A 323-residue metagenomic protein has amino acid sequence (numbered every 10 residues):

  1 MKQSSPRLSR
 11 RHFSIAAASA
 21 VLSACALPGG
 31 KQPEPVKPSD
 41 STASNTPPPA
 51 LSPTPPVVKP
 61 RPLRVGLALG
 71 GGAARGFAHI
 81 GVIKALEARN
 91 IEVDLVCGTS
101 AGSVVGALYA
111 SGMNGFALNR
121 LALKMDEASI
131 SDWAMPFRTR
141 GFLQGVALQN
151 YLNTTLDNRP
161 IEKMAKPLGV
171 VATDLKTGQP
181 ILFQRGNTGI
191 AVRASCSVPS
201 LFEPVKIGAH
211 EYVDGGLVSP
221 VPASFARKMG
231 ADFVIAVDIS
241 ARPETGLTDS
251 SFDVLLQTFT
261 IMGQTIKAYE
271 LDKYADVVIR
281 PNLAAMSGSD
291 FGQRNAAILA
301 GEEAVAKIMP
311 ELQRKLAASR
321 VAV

Functional and structural regions predicted by a protein language model:
K2-V96, L108-V323: Patatin-like phospholipase
G98, G102: Gly/Ala-rich beta-loop-alpha elbow adjacent to hydrolase catalytic centers
